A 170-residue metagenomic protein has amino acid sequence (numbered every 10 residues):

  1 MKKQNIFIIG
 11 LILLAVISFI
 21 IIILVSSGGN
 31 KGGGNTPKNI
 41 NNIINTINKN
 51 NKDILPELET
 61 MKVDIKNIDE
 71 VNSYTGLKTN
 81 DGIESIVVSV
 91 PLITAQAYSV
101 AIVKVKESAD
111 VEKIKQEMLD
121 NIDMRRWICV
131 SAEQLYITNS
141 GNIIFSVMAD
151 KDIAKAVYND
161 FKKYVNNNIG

Functional and structural regions predicted by a protein language model:
K2-S99, V105-G170: Soluble, non-membrane globular domain cores that form compact, hydrophobic packing and curved binding surfaces
